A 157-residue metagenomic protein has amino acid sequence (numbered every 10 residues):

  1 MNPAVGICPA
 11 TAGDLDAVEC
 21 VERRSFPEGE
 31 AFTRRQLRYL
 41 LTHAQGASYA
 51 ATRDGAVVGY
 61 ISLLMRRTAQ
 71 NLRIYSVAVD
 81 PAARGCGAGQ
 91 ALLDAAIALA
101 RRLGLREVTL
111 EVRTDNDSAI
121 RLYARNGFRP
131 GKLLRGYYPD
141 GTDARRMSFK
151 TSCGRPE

Functional and structural regions predicted by a protein language model:
P3-V5, P9-A82, L93-A95, L99-L103 (+1 more regions): Acetyl-CoA-dependent GNAT
T11, S48, R106, R113-I120 (+2 more regions): C-terminal "cap" of GNAT-fold acetyltransferases
D16-E19, V108, D140: Exposed, low-complexity/repetitive linear segments and helix-based recognition motifs, biased toward charged/polar
F26-P27, L37, L122, F128 (+1 more regions): Aromatic-residue hotspot detector
A56, S76, D80-D94, R101-L103 (+4 more regions): Conserved glycine-rich acetyl-CoA-binding loop
L63, P130-G131: Short beta-strand "wing" residues that participate in macromolecule-binding interfaces
